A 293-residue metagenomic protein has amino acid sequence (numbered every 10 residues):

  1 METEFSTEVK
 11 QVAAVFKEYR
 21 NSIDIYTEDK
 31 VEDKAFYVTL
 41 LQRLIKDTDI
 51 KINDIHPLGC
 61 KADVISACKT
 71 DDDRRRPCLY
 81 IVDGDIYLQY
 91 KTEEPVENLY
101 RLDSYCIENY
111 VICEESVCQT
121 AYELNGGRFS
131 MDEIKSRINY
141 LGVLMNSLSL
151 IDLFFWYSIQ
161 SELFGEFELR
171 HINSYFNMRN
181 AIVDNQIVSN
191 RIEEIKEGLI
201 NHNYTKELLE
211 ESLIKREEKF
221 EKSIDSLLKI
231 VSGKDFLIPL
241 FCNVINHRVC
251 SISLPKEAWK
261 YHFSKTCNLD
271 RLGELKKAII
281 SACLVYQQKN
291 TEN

Functional and structural regions predicted by a protein language model:
M1-N293: Acidic, divalent-metal-binding catalytic cores of TOPRIM and closely related two-metal-ion phosphodiester/pyrophosphate
